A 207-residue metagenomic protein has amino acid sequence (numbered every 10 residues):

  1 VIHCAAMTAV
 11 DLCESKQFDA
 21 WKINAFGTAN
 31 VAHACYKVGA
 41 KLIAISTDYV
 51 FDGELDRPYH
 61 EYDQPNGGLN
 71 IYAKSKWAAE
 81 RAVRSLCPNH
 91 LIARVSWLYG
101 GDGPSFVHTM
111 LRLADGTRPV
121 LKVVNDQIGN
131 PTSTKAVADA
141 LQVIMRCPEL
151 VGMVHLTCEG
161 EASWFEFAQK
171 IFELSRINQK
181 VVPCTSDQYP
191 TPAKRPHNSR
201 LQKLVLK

Functional and structural regions predicted by a protein language model:
V1-C4, A44, H155: Rossmann-fold scaffold of SDR-type NAD(P)-dependent oxidoreductases
V1-I23: NAD(P)H-binding glycine-rich loop region in Rossmannoid oxidoreductase-like domains and their noncatalytic homologs
A6, T47, V95, S186: Active-site loop/turn elements of alpha/beta-hydrolase fold enzymes, especially the short glycine-/histidine-rich
S15, I23, N70, G129-T132 (+2 more regions): Residue-level signal for the nucleotide or nucleotide-sugar donor/cofactor binding architecture
S15, K22-N30, K37, K41 (+2 more regions): Catalytic helix-loop patch of NAD(P)-dependent Rossmann-fold dehydrogenases
D19-W21, F26, A136, G152: Catalytic phosphate/metal-binding cores of nucleic-acid and nucleotide-processing enzymes, i.e., regions that mediate
R81-G129, K135-A136, Q142: NAD(P)-dependent short-chain dehydrogenase/reductase
A140-L141, C147-A193, H197-N198: Mid/C-terminal beta-alpha module of Rossmann-like enzyme folds, strongest in SDR-family dehydrogenases/epimerases
